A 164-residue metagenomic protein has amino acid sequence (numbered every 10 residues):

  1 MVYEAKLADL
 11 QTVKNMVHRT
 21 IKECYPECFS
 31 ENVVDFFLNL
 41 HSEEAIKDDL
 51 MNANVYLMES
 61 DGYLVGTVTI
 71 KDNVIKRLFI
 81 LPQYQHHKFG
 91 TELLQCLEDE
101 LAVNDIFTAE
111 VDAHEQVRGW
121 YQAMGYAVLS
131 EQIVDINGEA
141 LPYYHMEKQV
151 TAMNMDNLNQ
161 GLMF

Functional and structural regions predicted by a protein language model:
M1-N15: A short beta-loop-alpha structural element at the N-terminal edge of CoA-dependent acyl/N-acetyltransferase catalytic
K14, H18-E44: Conserved GNAT-fold acetyl-CoA-binding loop/helix
A53-G66: Conserved beta-hairpin
L64, V128-S130: Residue-level detector of beta-propeller blades
K71-Q83: Conserved acetyl-CoA binding element of GNAT-fold acetyltransferases
Y84, K88-C96: Conserved acetyl-CoA pyrophosphate-binding loop and the N-cap/start of the following alpha-helix in GNAT-like
F107, D112-R118, M124, E131-F164: C-terminal "cap" of GNAT-fold acetyltransferases
